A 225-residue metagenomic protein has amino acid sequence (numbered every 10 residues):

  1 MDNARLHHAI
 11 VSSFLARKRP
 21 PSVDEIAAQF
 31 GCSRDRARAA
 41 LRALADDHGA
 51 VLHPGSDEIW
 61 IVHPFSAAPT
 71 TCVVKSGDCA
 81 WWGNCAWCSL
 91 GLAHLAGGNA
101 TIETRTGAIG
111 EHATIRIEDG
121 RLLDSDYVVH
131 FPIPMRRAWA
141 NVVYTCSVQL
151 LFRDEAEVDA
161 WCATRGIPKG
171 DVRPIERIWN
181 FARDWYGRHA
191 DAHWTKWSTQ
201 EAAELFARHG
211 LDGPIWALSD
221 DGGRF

Functional and structural regions predicted by a protein language model:
M1-N3, S22, H53-S76, D119: Short, cationic-aromatic polyanion-contact patches
D2, A9, Q29, S33 (+4 more regions): Intrinsically disordered, low-complexity terminal tails/loops enriched in metal-binding residues
N3-R19: Short amphipathic alpha-helical interface segments
L6, I26, S33-P54: Basic amphipathic alpha-helical segments that dock to polyanions
A16-Q29: Short acidic, hydrophobic short linear motifs in intrinsically disordered regions
S76-E204: Mid-protein regulatory/catalytic core that forms ligand/cofactor-binding pockets and protein-protein interaction
